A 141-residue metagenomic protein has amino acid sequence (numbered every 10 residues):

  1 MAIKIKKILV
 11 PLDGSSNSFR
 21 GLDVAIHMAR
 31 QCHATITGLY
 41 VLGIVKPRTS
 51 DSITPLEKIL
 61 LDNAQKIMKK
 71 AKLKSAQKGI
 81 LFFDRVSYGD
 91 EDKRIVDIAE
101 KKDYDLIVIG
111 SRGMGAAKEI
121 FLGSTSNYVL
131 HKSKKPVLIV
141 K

Functional and structural regions predicted by a protein language model:
M1-I3, L73-I107: Structural beta-alpha unit
A2-D51, K74-A76: Small/aliphatic-rich secondary-structure junction motif
D13, G89, S111-M114: Histidine-centered beta-alpha loop that forms part of the nucleotide-sugar donor binding/catalytic region in diverse
H27, D97-K141: Gly/Ser-rich helix-loop-strand patches that form or flank binding pockets for ribonucleotide-derived cofactors
A34-T35, I80, Y104, K135: Short glycine/serine/threonine/alanine-rich loop segments
T37, F83, L138: Conserved beta-strand positions in the Rossmann-like core of class I SAM-dependent methyltransferases
V45-K46, D92, A116: Generic structural signal for helix capping and beta-alpha/helix-loop junctions
P55-K66: A short acidic, glycine-rich active-site loop that binds or catalyzes chemistry on phosphate/adenosine moieties
